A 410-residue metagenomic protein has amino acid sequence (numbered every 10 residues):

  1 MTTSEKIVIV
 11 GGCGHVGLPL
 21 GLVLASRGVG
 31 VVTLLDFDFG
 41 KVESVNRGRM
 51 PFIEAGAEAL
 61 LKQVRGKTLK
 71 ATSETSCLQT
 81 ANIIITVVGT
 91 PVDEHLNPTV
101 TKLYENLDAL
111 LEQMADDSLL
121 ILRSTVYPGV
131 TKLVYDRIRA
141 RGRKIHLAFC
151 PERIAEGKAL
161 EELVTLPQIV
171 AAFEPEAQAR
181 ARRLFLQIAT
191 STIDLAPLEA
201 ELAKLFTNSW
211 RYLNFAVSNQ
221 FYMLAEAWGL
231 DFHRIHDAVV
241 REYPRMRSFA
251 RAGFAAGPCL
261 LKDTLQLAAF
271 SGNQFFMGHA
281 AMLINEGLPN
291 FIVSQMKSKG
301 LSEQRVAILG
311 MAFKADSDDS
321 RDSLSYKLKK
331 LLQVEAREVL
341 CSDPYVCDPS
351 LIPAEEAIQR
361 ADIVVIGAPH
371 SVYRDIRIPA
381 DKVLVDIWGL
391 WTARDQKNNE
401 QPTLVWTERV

Functional and structural regions predicted by a protein language model:
M1-V410: Structural/interface elements that position substrates and couple domains in central-metabolism enzymes
